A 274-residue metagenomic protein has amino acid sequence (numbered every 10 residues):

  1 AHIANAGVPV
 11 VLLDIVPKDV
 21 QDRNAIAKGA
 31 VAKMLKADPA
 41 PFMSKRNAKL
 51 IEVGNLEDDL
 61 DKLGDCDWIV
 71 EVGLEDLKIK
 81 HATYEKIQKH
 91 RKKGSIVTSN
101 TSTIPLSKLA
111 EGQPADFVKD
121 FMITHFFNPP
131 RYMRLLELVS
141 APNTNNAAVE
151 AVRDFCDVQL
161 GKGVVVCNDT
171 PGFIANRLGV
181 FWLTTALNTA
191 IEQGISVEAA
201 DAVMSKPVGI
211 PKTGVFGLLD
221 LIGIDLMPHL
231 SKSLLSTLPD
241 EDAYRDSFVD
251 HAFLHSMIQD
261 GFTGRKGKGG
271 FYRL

Functional and structural regions predicted by a protein language model:
A1-L274: N-terminal glycine-rich phosphate-binding loop for ADP-containing cofactors
